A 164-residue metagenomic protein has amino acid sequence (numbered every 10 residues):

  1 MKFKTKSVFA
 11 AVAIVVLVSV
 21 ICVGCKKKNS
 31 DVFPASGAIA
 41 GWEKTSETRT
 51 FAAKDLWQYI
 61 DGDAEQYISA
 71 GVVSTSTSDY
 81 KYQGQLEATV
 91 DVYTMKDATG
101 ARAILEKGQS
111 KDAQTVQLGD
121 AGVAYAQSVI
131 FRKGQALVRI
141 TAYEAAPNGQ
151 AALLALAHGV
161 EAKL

Functional and structural regions predicted by a protein language model:
M1-F3, V23-C25: Short, low-complexity interaction segments enriched in Ser/Thr/Pro/Gly
K2-V12: Bacterial N-terminal signal peptides that target proteins for export
A11-V20: Bacterial N-terminal signal peptides
C25-L86, K111-T115, L137, A145-L164: N-terminal "mature-domain start" segment
Q83-T94, A98: Mid-length scaffold segments of soluble, non-membrane domains
D91, I130-R132, L137-T141: Structural recognition of the beta-strand scaffold that forms the well-ordered cores of secreted hydrolase catalytic
M95-K96, Y143-A145: Solvent-exposed residues in well-ordered beta-strands and their adjoining turns, especially edge/terminal strands
K96-K133: Short, internal acidic amphipathic alpha-helical interface segments that mediate docking to partner proteins
